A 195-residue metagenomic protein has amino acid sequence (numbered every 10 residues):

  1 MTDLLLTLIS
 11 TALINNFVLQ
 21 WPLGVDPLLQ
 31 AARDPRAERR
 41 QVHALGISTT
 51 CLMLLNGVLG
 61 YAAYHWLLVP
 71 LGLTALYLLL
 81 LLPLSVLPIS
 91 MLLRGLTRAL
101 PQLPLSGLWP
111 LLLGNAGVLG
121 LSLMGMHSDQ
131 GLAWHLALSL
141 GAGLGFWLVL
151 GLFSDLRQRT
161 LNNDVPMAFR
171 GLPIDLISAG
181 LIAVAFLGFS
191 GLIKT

Functional and structural regions predicted by a protein language model:
L8-A32: N-terminal signal-anchor/start-transfer transmembrane helix
T11, A44, S48, L52 (+12 more regions): Alpha-helical transmembrane segments in multi-pass membrane proteins
P22-Q30, L93-T97, L108, A116-G131: Generic transmembrane alpha-helix signature in multi-pass membrane proteins, especially transporters/channels
A37-T50, A75-L81, P101-L113, A168-P173: Cytoplasmic-side transmembrane-helix entry/capping segments in multi-pass membrane proteins
I47-N56, G107-L123, G171-V184: Small-residue-rich segments of transmembrane alpha-helices in multi-pass membrane proteins, especially helix faces
A62-L108: Ordered, amphipathic secondary-structure segments that act as subunit-interaction surfaces in large macromolecular
Q158-I177: Interfacial loop-to-transmembrane junctions
V184-T195: Juxtamembrane boundary at the C-terminal end of a transmembrane helix
